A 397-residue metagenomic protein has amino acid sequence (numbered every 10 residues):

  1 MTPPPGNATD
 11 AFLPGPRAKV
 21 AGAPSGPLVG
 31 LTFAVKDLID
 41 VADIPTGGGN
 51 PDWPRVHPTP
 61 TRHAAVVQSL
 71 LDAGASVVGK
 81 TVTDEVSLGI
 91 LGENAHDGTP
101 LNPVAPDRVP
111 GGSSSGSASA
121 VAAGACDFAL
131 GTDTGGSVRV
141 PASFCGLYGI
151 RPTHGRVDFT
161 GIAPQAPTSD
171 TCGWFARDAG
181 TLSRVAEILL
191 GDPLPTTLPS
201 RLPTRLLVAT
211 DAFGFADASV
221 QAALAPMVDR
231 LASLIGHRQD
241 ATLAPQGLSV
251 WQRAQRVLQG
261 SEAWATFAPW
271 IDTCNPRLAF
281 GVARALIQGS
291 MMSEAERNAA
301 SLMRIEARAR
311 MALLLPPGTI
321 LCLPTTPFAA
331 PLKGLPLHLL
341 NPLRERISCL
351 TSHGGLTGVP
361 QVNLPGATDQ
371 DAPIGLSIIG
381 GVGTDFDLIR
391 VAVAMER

Functional and structural regions predicted by a protein language model:
M1-C126: Gly/Ser-rich catalytic/binding loops embedded in alpha/beta enzyme cores
T2-G6, D72, F128, T134-F213 (+1 more regions): Structural helix-boundary/capping segments
L31-G48, V257-M303, P365-A372: Short helix-loop capping/hinge segments that flank enzyme active sites or metal/cofactor-binding pockets
F33, E187-V257: Gly/Ser-rich, acidic/histidine-flanked active-site/gating loops
V35, V77-V82, L130-T132, D240-A241 (+1 more regions): General beta-strand structural signal in soluble alpha/beta enzymes
K36, N298-R397: Glycine-rich, small-residue loops and helix-cap segments that act as flexible hinges at active-site edges
D52, N94-G98, G146-G149, L258 (+2 more regions): Short, hinge-like loop/turn segments at secondary-structure boundaries
Q221-A241, A268-T273, R297-G318: Acyltransferase
